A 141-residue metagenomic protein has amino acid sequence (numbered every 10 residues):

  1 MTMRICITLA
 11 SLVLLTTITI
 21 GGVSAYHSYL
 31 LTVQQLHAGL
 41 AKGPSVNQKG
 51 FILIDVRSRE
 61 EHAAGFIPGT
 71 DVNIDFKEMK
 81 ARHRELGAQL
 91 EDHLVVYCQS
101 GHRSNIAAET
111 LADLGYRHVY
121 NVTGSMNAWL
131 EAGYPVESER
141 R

Functional and structural regions predicted by a protein language model:
T2-I67, R141: Flexible, polar/low-complexity N-terminal or interdomain linker segments that lie immediately upstream of folded
L40-V46, K80-L90: Short amphipathic alpha-helix with an adjacent loop that forms part of the alpha/beta core around
E60, K80, S104: Glycine-rich nucleotide phosphate-binding loop and flanking beta-alpha elements of Rossmann-like dinucleotide-binding
A63, K80, N127: Nucleotide phosphate-binding site architecture
F66-G69, G115: Short, structured coil segments at secondary-structure junctions
I74-D75: Short acidic-hydrophobic, aromatic-tinged amphipathic segments that line or gate anion-handling sites
H83-L130: Catalytic cysteine-centered active loop of the rhodanese-like fold, especially the PTP/DSP P-loop
Y134-R141: Active-site neighborhoods of enzymes that stabilize oxyanions during catalysis
